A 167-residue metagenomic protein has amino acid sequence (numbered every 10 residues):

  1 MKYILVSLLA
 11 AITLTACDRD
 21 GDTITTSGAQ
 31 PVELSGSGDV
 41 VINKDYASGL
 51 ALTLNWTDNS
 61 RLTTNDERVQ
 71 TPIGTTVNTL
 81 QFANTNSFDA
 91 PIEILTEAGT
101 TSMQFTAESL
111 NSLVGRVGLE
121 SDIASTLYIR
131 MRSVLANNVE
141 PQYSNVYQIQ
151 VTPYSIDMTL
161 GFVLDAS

Functional and structural regions predicted by a protein language model:
Y3-K44, N137-E140, N145-T159: Bacterial Sec-dependent N-terminal signal peptides
D45-P72: Conserved aromatic anchor
A51-T53, T126, V146: Intrinsic-disorder/low-complexity, polar/charged segments enriched in Ser/Thr/Lys/Arg/Asp/Glu/Gln
W56, L80, I129-M131: An aromatic-rich alpha-helical recognition segment common to small helix-rich domains
R61, T85-S87, A136: Short coil/turn motifs at secondary-structure junctions
N65-T126: Recognizes extended acidic, P/S/T-rich segments that occur within or adjacent to Ig-like beta-sandwich modules
L113-I123, Y147-S167: Glycan-association/targeting regions that enable binding to alpha-glucans and other polysaccharides
V117-Q142: Beta-strand-rich modules
